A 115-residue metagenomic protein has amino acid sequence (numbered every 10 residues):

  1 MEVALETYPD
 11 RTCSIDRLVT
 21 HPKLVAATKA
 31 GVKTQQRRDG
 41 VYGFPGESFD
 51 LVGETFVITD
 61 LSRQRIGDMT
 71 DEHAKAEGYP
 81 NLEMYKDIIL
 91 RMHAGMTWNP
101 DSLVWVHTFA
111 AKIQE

Functional and structural regions predicted by a protein language model:
M1-E115: Mixed-charge, low-complexity intrinsically disordered regions
